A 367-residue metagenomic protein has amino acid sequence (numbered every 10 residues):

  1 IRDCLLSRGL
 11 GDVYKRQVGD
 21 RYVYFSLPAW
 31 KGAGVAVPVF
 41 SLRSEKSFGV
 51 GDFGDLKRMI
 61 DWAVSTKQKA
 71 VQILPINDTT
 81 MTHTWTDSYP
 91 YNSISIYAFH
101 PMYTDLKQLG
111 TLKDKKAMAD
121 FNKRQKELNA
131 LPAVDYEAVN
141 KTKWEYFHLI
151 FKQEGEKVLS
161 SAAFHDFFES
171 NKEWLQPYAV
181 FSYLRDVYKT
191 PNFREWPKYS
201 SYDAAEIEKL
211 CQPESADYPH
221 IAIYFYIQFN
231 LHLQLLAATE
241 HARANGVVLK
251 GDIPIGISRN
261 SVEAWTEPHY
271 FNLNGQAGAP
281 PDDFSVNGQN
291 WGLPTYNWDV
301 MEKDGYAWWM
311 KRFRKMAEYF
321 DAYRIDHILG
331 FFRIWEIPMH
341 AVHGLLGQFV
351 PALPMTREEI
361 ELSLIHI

Functional and structural regions predicted by a protein language model:
I1-Y14, I365-H366: Single conserved hydrophobic/aromatic residue that forms the stacking wall/gate of nucleotide- or nucleobase-binding
C4, I253, H327-I328: Generic detector of well-ordered alpha-helical packing
D12-V23: Short beta-strand elements
L27-P268, M301-A307, K311-K315, I334: Acidic/aromatic-lined carbohydrate-recognition and catalytic surfaces of CAZymes acting on diverse glycans
N77-T84, S258-S261, P281-W291, L329-H340: Flexible glycine/acidic-rich beta-alpha junction loops that bind and position SAM and/or redox cofactors in anaerobic
S88-K113, E263-V286, H343-S363: Acidic, His- and aromatic-enriched active-site or binding-groove loops in soluble protein domains that engage sugars
Q289-L364: Active-site capping/gating regions of soluble enzymes
